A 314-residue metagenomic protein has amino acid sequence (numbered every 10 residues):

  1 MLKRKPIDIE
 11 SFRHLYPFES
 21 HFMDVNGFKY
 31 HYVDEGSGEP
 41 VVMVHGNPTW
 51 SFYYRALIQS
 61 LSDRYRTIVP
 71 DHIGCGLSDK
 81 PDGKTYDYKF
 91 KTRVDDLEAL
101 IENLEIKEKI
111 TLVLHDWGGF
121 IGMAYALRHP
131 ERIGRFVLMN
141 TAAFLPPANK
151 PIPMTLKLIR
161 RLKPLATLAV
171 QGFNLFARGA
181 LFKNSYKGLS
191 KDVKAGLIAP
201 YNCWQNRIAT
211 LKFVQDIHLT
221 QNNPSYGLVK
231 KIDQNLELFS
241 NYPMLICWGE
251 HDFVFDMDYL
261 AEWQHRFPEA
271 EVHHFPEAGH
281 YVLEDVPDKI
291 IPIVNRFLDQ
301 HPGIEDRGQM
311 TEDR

Functional and structural regions predicted by a protein language model:
M1-H21, Y30, Y53, I68 (+5 more regions): Flexible "cap/lid" subdomain of the alpha/beta-hydrolase fold that forms the substrate-access gate
V33-K80: Conserved HGGG/HGGXW glycine-rich cap/lid loop of the alpha/beta-hydrolase fold
E39, A143, G279: Residue-level detector of flexible, active-site-proximal loop/helix-junction positions within diverse enzyme catalytic
P40, W50, F176, N206 (+1 more regions): Short phosphate-engaging motifs
A278-P287, I291: Catalytic histidine-centered segment of alpha/beta-hydrolase-like enzymes
G303-R314: Short polybasic linear motifs
